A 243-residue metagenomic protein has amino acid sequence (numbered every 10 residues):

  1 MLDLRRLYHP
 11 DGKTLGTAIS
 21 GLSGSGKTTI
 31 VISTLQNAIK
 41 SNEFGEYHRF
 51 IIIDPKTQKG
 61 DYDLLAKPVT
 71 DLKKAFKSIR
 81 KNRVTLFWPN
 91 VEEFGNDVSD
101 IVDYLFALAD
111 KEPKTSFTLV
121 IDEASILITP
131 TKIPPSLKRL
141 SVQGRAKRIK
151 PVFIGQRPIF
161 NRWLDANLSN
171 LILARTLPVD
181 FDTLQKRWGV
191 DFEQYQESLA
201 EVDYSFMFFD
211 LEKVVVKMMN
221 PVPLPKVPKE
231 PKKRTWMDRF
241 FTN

Functional and structural regions predicted by a protein language model:
M1-G21, I30, K40-G45, L108-K111 (+2 more regions): Conserved P-loop NTPase motor module
L15, E46-H48, R83, T115-S116: Short coil/turn segments at beta-strand junctions that form active-site/ligand-binding loops
T17-Q36, V91-F192: Conserved P-loop NTPase motor cores
G24-D71: Walker A/P-loop NTP-binding active-site region of P-loop NTPases, recognizing the glycine-rich GxxxxGKT/S
E46-H48, N82, K147-I149, A166-N170 (+1 more regions): Short glycine-/polar-rich loops that comprise or flank the Walker A/P-loop and associated switch/sensor motifs
K59-L65, S78, N161-A166: Short loop/helix-cap segments at secondary-structure boundaries that form the rim of catalytic
A75-S99: Conserved P-loop NTPase mechanochemical-coupling segment
T183-K213: P-loop/Walker A phosphate-binding loop and immediately adjacent motor/lid segment at beta-alpha junctions
